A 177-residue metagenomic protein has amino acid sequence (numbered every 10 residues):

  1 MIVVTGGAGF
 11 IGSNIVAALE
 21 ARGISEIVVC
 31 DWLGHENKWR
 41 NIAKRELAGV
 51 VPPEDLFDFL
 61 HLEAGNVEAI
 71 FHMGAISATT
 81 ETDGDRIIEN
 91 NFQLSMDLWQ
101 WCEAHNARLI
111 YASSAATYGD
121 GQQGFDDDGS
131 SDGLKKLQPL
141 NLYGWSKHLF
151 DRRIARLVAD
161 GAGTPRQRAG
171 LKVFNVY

Functional and structural regions predicted by a protein language model:
M1, S25-E26, R108, Q167: Residues at the starts of beta-strands that form the adenosine-phosphate
I2-I24: N-terminal Rossmann NAD(P)H-binding glycine-rich loop of SDR-like oxidoreductase domains
T5, C30, I70-G74, L109-A115 (+1 more regions): SDR active-site strand-loop-helix element
S13-I15, K38-W39, E81-T82, D120-Q122: Short glycine-/acidic-enriched loop or helix-start segments at secondary-structure transitions that form or flank
V29-L56: Glycine-rich phosphate-binding loop and adjoining beta1-alpha1-beta2 segment of Rossmann-like nucleotide-binding folds
K44, P53-N90: NAD(P)H-binding glycine-rich loop region in Rossmannoid oxidoreductase-like domains and their noncatalytic homologs
E89, Q93-M96, A104, R108 (+3 more regions): Catalytic helix-loop patch of NAD(P)-dependent Rossmann-fold dehydrogenases
